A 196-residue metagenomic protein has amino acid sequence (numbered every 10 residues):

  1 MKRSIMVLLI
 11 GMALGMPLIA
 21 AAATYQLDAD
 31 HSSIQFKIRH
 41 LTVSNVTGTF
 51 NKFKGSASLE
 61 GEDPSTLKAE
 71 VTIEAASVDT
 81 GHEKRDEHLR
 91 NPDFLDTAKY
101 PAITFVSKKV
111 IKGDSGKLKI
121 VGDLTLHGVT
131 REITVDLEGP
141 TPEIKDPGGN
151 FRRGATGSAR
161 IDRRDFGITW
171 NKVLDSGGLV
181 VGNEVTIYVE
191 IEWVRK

Functional and structural regions predicted by a protein language model:
M1-V7: Positively charged n-region of N-terminal signal peptides that target proteins for export
V7-P17: Bacterial N-terminal signal peptides
A20-K196: Low-complexity, acidic/polar, glycine-enriched regions of mature
